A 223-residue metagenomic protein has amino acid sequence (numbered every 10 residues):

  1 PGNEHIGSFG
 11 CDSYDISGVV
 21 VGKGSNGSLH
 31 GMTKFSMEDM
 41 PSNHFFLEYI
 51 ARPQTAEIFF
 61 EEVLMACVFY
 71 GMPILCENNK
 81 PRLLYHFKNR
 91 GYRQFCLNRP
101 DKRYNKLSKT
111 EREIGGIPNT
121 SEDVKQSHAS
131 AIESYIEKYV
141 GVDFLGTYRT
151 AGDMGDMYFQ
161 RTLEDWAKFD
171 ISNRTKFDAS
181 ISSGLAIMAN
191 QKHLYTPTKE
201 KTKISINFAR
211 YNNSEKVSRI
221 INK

Functional and structural regions predicted by a protein language model:
P1-N98, K138-K223: RNase H-like, metal-dependent nuclease domains and their acidic two-metal-ion catalytic environment used
C96-L145: Short alpha-helix plus adjacent loop in nuclease-associated cores
